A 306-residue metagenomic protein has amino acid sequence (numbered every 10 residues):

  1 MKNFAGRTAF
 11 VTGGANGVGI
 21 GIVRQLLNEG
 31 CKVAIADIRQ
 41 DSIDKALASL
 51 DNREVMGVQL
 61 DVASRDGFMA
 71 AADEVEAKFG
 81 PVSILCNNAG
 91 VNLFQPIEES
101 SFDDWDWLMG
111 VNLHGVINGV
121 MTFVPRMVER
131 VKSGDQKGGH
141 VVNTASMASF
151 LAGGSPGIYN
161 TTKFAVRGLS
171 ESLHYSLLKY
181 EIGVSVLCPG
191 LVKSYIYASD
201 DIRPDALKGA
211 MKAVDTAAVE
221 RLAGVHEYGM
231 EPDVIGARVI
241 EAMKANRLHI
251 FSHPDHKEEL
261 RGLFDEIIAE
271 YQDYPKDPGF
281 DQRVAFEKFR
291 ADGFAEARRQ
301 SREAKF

Functional and structural regions predicted by a protein language model:
K2-A34: Canonical Rossmann dinucleotide-binding motif of NAD(H)/NADP(H)-dependent dehydrogenases/reductases, specifically
Q40-D41, L60-A70, F102: The beta1-alpha1 cofactor-binding region of Rossmann-like NAD(H)/NADP(H)-dependent oxidoreductases
R53, E74-L85, L93: A glycine-rich helix->loop->beta "capping" turn within Rossmann-like NAD(P)(H)-dependent oxidoreductase domains
P96-I97, S101-M109: Substrate-binding pocket helix/loop in short-chain dehydrogenase/reductase
V120, T162: Active-site helix of classical SDR
S146: Residue(s) in the substrate-gating loop at a strand-loop-helix junction that position the organic substrate next
K179-D255: SDR active-site lid
